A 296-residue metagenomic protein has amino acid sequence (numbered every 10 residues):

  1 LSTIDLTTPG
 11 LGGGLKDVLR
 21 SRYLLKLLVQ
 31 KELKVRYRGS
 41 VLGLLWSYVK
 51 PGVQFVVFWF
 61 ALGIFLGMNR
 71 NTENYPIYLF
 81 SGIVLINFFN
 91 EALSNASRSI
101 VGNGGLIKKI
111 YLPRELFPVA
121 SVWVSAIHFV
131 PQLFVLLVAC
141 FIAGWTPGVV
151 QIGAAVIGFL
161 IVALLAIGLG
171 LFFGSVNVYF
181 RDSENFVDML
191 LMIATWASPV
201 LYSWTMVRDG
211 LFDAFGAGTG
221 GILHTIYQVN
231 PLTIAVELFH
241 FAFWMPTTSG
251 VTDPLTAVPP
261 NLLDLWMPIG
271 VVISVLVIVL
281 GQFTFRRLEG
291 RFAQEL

Functional and structural regions predicted by a protein language model:
L1-L296: Hydrophobic transmembrane alpha-helices and immediately adjacent juxtamembrane helices of multi-pass inner-membrane
